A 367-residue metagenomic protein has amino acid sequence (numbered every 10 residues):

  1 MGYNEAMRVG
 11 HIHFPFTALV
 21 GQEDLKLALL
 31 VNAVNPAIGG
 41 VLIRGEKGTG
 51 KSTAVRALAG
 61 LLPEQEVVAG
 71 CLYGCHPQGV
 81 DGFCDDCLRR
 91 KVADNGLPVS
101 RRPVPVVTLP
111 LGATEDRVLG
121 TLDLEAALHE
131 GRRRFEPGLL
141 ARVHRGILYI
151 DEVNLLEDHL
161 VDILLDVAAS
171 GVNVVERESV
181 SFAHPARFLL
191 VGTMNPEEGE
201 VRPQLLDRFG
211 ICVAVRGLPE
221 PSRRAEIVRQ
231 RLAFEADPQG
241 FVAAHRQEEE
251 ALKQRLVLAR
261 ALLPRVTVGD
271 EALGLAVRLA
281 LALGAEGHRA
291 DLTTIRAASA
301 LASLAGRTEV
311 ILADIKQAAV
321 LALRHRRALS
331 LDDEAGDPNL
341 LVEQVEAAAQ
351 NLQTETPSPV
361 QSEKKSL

Functional and structural regions predicted by a protein language model:
Y3-S222: Conserved ASCE/P-loop NTPase catalytic core
Q22, P221, G269-D270, E286-L292 (+1 more regions): Alpha-helix N-cap/helix-initiation sites
L27, D162, P203, D207 (+3 more regions): Non-catalytic, well-ordered alpha-helical scaffold segments
E66, S100, L109, A127 (+9 more regions): Hydrophobic/basic alpha-helical segments enriched in Actinobacteria
E115-G120, V201-R260: Conserved AAA+ ATPase core "coupling" helix
R208, I227, R255-A259, L275-L279 (+2 more regions): A general alpha-helix detector
Q239-A290, T294: Conserved AAA+ ATPase small/helical "lid" subdomain
V277-R289, A300-L367: C-terminal engagement/docking regions of AAA+ P-loop ATPases
